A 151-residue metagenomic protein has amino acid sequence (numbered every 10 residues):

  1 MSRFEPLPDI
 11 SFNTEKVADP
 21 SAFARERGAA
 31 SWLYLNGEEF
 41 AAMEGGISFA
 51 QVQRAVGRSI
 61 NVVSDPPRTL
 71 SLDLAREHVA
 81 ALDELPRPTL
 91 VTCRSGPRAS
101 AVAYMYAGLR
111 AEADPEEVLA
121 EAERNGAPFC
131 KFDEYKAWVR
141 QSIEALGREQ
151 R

Functional and structural regions predicted by a protein language model:
M1-L90, A101-R151: Cys-dependent protein tyrosine phosphatase-like superfamily
C93: Short cysteine clusters
